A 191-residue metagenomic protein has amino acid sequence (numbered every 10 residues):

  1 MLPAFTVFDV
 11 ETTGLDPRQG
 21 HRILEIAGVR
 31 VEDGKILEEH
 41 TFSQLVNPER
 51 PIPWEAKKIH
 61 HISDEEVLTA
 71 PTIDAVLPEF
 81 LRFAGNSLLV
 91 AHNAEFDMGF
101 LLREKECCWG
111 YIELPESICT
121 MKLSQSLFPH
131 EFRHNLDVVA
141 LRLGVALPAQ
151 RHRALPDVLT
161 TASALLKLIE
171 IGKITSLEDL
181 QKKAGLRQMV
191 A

Functional and structural regions predicted by a protein language model:
M1, R142, A162-A191: Acidic two-metal-ion nuclease catalytic site recognized across multiple nuclease folds, prominently DnaQ/RNase D-T
M1-P115, P129-H130, H134-H152: Conserved non-catalytic scaffold segment of RNase H-like nuclease domains
I23, A75, L123, D157-L159: Short secondary-structure boundary/hinge segments and terminal tails
I112-S124: Conserved beta-strand -> loop -> alpha-helix junction used to position metal-binding or nucleic-acid-contacting
Q150-K167: A charged, well-structured terminal subsegment
